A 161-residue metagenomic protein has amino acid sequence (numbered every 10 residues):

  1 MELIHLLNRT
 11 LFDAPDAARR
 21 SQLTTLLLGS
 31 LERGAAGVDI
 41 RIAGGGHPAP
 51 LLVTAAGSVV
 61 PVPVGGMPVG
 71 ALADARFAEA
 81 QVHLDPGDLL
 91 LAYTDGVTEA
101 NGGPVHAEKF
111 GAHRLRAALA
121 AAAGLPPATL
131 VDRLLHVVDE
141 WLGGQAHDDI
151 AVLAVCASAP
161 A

Functional and structural regions predicted by a protein language model:
M1-P63, M67, F77, D139-G144 (+2 more regions): Catalytic core of PPM/PP2C metal-dependent serine/threonine phosphatase domains
V60-G66, A73, A78, L84-Q145 (+1 more regions): Active-site-proximal, acidic helix/loop segment immediately C-terminal to a metal-coordinating Asp/Glu
L91-A92, A151-V155: Conserved active-site loop/cleft motifs that coordinate metal ions or position small ligands
